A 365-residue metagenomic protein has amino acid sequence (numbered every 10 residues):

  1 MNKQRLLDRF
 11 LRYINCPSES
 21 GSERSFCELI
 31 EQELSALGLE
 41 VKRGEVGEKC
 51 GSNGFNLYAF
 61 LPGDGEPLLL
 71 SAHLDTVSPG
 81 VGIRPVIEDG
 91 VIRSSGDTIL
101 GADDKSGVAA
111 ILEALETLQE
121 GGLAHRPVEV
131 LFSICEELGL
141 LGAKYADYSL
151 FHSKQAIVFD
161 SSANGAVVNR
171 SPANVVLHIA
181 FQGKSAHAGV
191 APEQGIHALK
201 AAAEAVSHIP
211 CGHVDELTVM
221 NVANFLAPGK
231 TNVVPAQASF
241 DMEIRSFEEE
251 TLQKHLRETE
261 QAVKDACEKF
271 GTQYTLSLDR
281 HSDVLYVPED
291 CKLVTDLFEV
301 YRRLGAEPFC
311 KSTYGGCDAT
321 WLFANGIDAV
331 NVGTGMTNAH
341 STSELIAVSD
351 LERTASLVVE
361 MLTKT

Functional and structural regions predicted by a protein language model:
M1-R24, R280, T337-S341: N-terminal capping segment at the start of a domain
R12, L112-Q119, E204-P210, E360-T363: Short glycine/serine- and small hydrophobic-enriched flexible loop segments
E19-D64: A non-catalytic alpha/beta surface segment that caps or lines the substrate-entry region of metallo-dependent hydrolase
G51-F55, G63-E66, V233-A238, F323-I327: A short, glycine/Asx- and small/polar-enriched loop/turn that sits immediately N-terminal to a beta-strand
S52-F55, F60, G65-P127, F132 (+4 more regions): Active-site metal-coordination/substrate-binding segment of hydrolases, especially metallo-dependent peptidases
G82, D89-L100, C135-E268, T272-D283: Midchain, well-structured core segments that form catalytic/ion-binding scaffolds
K200-D215, L226, K269, Q273 (+1 more regions): Active-site-adjacent substrate-binding region of metalloamidase/peptidase-like peptide-processing proteins
F225, A236, A306-E360: Zn-dependent metallopeptidase/amidohydrolase metal-coordination segment
